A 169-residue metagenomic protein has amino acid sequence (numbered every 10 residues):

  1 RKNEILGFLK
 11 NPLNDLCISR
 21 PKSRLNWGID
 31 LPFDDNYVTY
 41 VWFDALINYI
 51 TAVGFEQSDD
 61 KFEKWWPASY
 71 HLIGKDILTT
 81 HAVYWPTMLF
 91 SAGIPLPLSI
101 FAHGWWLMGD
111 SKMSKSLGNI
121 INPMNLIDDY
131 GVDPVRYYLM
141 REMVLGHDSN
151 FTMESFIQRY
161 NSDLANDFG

Functional and structural regions predicted by a protein language model:
R1-G169: Structured secondary-structure scaffolds
